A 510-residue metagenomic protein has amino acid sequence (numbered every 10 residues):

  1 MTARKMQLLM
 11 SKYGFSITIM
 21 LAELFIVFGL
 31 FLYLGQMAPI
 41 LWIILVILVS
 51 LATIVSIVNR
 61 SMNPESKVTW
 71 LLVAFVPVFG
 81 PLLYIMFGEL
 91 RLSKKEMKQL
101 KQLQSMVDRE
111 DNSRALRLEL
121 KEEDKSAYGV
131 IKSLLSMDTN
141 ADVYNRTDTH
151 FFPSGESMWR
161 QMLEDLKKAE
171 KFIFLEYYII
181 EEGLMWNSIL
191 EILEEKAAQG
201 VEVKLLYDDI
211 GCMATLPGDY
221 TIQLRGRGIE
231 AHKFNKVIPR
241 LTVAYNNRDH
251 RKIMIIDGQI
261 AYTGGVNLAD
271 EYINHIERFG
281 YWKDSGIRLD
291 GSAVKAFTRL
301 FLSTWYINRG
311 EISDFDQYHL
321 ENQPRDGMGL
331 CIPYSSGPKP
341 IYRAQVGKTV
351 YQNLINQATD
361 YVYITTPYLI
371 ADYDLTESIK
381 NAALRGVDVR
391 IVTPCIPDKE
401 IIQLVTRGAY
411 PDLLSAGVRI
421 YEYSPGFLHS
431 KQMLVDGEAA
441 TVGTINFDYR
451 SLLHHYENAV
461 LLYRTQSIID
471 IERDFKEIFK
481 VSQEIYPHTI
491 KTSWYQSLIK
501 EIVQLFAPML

Functional and structural regions predicted by a protein language model:
T2-E23, V27-M37, R114-L510: Charged, low-complexity intrinsically disordered terminal segments
Q36-L45: Structural signature of hydrophobic alpha-helical transmembrane segments
L45-L116: Transmembrane alpha-helices and immediately adjacent membrane-cytoplasm interface residues in multi-pass integral
